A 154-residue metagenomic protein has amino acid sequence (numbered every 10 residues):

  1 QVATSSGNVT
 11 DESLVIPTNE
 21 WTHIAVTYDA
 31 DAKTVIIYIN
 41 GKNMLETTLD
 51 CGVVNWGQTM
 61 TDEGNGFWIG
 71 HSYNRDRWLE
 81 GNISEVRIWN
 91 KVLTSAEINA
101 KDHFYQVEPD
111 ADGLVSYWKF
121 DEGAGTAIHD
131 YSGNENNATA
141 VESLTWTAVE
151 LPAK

Functional and structural regions predicted by a protein language model:
Q1-L93, V107-N134, V149-E150, K154: Extracellular glycan-associated modules
S95-N99: Acidic/polar loop patches that form or flank catalytic/metal-binding clefts of enzymes that bind anionic ligands
K101, A140-K154: A recurrent domain-boundary module in secreted/ectodomain proteins
N137: Carboxylate-dense, calcium-coordinating segments in secreted/extracellular and ER-lumen proteins
